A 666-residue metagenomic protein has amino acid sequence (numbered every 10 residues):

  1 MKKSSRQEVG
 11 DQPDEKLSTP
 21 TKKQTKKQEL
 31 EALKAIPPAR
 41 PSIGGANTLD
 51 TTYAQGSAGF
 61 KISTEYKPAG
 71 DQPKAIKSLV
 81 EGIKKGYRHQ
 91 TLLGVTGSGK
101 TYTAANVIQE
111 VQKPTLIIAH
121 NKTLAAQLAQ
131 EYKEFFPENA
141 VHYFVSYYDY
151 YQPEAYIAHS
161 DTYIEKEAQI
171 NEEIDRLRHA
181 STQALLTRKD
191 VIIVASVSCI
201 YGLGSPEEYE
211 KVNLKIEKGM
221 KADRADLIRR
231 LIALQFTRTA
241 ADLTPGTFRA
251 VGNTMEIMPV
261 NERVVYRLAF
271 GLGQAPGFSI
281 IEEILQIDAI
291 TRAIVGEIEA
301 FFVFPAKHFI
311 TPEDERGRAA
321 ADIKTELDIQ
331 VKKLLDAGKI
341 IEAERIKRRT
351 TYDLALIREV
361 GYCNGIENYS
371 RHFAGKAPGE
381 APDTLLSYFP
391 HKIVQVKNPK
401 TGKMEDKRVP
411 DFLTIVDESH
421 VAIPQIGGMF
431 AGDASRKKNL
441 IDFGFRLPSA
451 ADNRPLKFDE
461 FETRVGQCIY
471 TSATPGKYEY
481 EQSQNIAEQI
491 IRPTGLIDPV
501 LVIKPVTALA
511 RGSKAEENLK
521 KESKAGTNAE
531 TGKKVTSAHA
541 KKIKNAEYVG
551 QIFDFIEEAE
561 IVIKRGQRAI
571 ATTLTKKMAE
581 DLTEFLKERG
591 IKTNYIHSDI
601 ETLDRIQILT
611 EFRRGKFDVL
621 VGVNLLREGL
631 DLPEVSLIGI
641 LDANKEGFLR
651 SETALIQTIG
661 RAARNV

Functional and structural regions predicted by a protein language model:
M1-V666: ASCE RecA-like P-loop NTPase motor cores that couple ATP hydrolysis to mechanical translocation on nucleic acids
